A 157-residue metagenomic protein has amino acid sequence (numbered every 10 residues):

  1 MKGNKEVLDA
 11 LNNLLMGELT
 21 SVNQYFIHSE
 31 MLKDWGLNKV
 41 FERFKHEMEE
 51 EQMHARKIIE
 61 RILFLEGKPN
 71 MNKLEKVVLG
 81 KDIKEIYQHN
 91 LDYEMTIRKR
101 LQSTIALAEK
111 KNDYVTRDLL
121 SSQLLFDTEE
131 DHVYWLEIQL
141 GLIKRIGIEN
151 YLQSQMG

Functional and structural regions predicted by a protein language model:
M1-G157: Iron-associated oxidoreductase/ferritin-like identity signal
